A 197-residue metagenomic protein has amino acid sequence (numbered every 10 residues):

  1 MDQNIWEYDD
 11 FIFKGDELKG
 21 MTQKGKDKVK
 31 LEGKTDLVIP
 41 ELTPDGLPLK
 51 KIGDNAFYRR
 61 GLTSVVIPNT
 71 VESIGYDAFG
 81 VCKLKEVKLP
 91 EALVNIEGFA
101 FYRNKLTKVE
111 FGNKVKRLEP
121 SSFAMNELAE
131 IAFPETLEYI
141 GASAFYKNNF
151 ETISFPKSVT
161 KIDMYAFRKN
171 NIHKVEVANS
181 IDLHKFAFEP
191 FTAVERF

Functional and structural regions predicted by a protein language model:
Q3-K19, K28-K51, R60-S73, C82-N95 (+5 more regions): Structural signature of tandem-repeat unit edges
D54-N55, G75-A78, E97-A100, E119-S122 (+3 more regions): Consensus positions within tandem repeat domains that build extended binding/scaffold surfaces
